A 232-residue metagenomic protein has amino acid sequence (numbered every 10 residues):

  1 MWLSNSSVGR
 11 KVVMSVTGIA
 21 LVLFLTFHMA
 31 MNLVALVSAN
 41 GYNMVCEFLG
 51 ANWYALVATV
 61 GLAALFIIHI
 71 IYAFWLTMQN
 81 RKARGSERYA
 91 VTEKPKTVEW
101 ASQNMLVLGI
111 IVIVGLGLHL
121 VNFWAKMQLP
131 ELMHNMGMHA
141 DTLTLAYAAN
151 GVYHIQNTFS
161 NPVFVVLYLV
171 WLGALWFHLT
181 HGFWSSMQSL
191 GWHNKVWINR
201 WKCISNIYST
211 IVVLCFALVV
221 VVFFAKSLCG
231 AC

Functional and structural regions predicted by a protein language model:
M1-C232: Membrane-embedded alpha-helical bundles that constitute the cytochrome b-like, heme-associated redox core of multi-pass
